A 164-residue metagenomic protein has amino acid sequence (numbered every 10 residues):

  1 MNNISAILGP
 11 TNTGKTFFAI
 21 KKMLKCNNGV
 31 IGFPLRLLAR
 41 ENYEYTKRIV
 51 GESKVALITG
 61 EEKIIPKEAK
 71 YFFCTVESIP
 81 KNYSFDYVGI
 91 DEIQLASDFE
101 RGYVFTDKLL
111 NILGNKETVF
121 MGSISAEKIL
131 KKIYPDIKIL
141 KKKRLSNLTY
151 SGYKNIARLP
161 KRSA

Functional and structural regions predicted by a protein language model:
M1, K25-C26, P66-A69, N82-F85 (+2 more regions): Short loop/turn elements that form and flank the Walker-type P-loop nucleotide-binding site in RecA-like NTPase cores
M1-F18: Walker A/P-loop
T13-R48, A126: Conserved Walker A/P-loop ATP-binding site and its immediately adjacent core in helicase/helicase-like ATPase domains
G29, Y87, Q94-R162: Post-DEXD/H (motif II) to motif III coupling segment of the RecA-like Helicase ATP-binding lobe
T46-D86: Inter-Walker segment of RecA-like/P-loop motor cores
V76, D91-I93: Walker B catalytic acidic pair
